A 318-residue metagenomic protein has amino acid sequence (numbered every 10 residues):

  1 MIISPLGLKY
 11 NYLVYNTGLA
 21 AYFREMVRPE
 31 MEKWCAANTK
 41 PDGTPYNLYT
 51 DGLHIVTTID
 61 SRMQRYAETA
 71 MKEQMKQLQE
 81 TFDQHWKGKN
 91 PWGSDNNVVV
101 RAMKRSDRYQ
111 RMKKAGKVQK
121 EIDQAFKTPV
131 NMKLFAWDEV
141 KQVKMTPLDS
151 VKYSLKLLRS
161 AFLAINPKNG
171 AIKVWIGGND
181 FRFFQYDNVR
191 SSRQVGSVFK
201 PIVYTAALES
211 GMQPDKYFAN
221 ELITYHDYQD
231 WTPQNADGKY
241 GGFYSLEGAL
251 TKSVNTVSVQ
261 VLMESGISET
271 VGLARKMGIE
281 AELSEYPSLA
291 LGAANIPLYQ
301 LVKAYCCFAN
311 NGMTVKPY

Functional and structural regions predicted by a protein language model:
M1-E209, Q213-Q229, P233-N235, E247 (+2 more regions): Extended, non-catalytic substrate-recognition/exosite surfaces adjacent to catalytic cores, especially in enzymes
Y49-D51, K276-L289: Extracellular-facing binding/remodeling surfaces
S265-A281: Short, charged, amphipathic alpha-helices and their helix-cap/turn boundaries
